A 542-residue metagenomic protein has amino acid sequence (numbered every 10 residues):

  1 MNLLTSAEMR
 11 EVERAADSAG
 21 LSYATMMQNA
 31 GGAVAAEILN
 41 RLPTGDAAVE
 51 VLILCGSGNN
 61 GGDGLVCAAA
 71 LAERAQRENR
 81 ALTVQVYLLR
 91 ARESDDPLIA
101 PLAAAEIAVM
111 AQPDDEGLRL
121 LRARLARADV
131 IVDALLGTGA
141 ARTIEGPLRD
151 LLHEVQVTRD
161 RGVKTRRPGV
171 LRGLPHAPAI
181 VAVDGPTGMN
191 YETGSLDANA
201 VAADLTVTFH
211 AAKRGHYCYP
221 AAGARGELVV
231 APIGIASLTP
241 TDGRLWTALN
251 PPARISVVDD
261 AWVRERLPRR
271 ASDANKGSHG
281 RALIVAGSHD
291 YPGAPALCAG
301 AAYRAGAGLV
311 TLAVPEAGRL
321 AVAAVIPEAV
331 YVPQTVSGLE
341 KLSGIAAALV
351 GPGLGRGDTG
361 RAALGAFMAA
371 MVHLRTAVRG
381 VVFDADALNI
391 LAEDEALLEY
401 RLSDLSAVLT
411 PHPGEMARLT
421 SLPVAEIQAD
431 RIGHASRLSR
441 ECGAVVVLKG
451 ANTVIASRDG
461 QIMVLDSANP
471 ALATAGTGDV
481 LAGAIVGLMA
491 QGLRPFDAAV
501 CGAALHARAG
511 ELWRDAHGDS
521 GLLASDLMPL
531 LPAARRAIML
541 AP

Functional and structural regions predicted by a protein language model:
M1-A91, A203-L205, K213-A385, N389-P542: Small-residue (G/A/S/T)-rich helix-start motifs and N-terminal tracts that mark the onset
A69-D160, V170-P175, L320-V332, L339-E340: N-terminal small/polar loop signature for handling phosphorylated ligands or for N-terminal nucleophile
R122, V130, L135-G137, A141-P252: Internal gly/pro-rich beta-alpha loop/helix module that stabilizes soluble enzyme cofactors or their anionic handles
